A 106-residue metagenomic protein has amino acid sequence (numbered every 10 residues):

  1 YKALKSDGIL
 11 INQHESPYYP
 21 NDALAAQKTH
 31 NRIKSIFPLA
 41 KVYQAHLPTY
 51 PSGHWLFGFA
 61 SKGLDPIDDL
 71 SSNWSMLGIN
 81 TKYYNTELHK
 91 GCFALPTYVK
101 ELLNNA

Functional and structural regions predicted by a protein language model:
Y1-S6, K34: A short glycine-rich, Lys/Arg-flanked "PGG" loop and its adjoining helix->strand segment in the class I
D7-H14: Conserved beta-strand signature within the Rossmann-like core of class I S-adenosyl-L-methionine
Q13, F37-P48: Conserved S-adenosyl-L-methionine
H14-H30: Conserved class I S-adenosyl-L-methionine
P17, L47, D65: Short, glycine-/Ser/Thr-/acidic-enriched flexible segments
P20, T49-Y50: Generic structural signal for helix capping and beta-alpha/helix-loop junctions
N31, S52-A106: SAM/dcSAM-binding transferase cores
